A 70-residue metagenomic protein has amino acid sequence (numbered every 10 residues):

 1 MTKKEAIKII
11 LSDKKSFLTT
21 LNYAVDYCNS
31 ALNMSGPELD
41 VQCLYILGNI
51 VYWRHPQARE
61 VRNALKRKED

Functional and structural regions predicted by a protein language model:
T2-L32: N-terminal acidic leader/helix
K3, L39-C43, A58-V61: Short runs of predominantly hydrophobic/aromatic residues within well-ordered alpha helices that form helix-helix
K15, N22-V25, C43, G48-V51 (+1 more regions): Generic low-complexity, intrinsically disordered sequence content enriched in small uncharged/hydrophobic residues
L18-N22, G36, R54, A58: Residue-level signal for secondary-structure boundary elements
N29-R54: Acidic, low-complexity, intrinsically disordered interaction modules
N49-E69: Short, compact, well-ordered microdomains
